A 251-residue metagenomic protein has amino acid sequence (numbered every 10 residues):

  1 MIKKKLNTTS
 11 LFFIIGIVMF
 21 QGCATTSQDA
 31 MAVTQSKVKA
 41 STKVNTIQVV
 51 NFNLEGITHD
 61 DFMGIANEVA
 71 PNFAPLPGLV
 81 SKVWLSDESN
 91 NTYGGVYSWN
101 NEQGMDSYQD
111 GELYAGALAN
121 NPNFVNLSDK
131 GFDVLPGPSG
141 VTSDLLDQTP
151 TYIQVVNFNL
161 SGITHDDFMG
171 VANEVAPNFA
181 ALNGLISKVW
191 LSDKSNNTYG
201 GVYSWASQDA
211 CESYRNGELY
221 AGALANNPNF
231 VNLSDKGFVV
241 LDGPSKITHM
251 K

Functional and structural regions predicted by a protein language model:
I2-L11: Bacterial N-terminal signal peptides that target proteins for export
G16-I17: Residue-level signal for mature regions of secreted extracellular proteins and peptides
F20-G22: C-terminal motif of bacterial Sec signal peptides marking the signal peptidase cleavage site
T26-Y93, E102-D110, N123-Y199, Q208-E218 (+1 more regions): Short S/T/G/P-rich N-terminal loop/turn motif that feeds into the first structured element of a domain
Y114-A115, Y220-A221: RNA recognition motif
L118-N121, L224-N227: C-terminal structural segments of small proteins and small subunits
